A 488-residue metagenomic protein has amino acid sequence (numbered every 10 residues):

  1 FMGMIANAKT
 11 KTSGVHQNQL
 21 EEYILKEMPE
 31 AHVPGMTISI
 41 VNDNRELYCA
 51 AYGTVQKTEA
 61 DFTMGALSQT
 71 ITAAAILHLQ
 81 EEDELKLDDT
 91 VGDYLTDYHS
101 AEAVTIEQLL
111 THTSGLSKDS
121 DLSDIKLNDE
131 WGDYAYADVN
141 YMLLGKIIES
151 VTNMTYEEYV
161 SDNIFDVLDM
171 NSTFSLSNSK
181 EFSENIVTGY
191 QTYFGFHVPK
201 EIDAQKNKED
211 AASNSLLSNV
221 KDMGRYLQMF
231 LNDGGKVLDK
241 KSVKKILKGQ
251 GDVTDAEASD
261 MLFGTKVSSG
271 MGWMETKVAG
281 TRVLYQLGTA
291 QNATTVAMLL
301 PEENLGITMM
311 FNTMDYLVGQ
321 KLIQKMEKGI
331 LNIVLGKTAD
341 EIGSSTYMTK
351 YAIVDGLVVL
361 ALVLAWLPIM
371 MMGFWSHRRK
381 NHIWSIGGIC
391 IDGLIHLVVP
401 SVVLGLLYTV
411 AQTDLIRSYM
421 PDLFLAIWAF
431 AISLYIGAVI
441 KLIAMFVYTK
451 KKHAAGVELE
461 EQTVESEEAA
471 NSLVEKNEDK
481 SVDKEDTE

Functional and structural regions predicted by a protein language model:
I5-M36, I40-N42, N207-L473: Catalytic loop of the DD-peptidase/beta-lactamase superfamily, centered on the K-T-G motif and neighboring
S13-M64, K86, K118-K126, A293: Short, conserved catalytic-motif segment at the N-terminal edge
I24, I38, N44, F62-D88 (+2 more regions): Active-site SXXK
M28, Q80-E81, V160: Alpha-helix C-terminal capping/helix-coil junction sites
V91: Acidic-enriched catalytic cores of C-N bond-cleaving enzymes acting on peptides and small amides
H99-Q291: Short, surface-exposed loop or secondary-structure junction motifs that flank catalytic or metal-binding residues
S466-E488: Long, low-complexity, intrinsically disordered segments
